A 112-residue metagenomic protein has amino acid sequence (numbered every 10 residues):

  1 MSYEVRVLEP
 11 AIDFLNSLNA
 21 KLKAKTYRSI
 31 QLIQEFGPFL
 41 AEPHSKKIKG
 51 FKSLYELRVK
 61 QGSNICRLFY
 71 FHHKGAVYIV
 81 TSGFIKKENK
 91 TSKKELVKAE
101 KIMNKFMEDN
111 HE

Functional and structural regions predicted by a protein language model:
M1-I65, K74-Y78, K86-E112: Basic, Lys/Arg-enriched alpha-helical interface segments
T81: ATP-dependent carboxylate-activation loops
